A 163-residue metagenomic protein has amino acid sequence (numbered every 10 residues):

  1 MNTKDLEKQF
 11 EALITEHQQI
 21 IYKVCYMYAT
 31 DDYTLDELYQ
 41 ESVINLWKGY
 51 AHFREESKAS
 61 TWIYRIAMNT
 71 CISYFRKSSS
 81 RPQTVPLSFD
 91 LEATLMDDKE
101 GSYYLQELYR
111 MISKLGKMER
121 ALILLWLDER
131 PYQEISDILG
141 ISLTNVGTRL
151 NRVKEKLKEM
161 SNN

Functional and structural regions predicted by a protein language model:
M1-K23: A short, charge-rich alpha-helical start-of-domain segment used by transcription regulators
T3, V43-K58, K77-S78: Sigma70-family region 2
K23, E37-I44, S57-N69: Structural recognition of an alpha-helix C-terminal capping motif at a helix-to-coil junction
S42, I66, L122-I123, I135-S136 (+1 more regions): Hydrophobic positions on the alpha-helical face of helix-turn-helix-like DNA-binding modules
H52-R54, R65-V85, G101: Arg/Lys-rich amphipathic alpha helix in sigma70-family domain 2
R81-L105, R110, P131-Y132: Internal acidic/polar
K114-E134, I138: Short amphipathic alpha helix immediately N-terminal
L139-N163: DNA-recognition helix of helix-turn-helix
